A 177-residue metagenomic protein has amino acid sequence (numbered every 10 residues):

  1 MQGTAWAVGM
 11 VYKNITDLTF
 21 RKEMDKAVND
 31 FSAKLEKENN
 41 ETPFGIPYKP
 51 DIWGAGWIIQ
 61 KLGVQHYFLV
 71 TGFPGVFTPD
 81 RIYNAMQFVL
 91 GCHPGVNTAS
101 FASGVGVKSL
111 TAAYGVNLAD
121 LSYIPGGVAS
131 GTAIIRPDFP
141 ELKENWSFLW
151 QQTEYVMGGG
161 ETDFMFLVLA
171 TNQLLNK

Functional and structural regions predicted by a protein language model:
M1-N40, K49-K177: Aromatic (Trp/Tyr) and acidic
